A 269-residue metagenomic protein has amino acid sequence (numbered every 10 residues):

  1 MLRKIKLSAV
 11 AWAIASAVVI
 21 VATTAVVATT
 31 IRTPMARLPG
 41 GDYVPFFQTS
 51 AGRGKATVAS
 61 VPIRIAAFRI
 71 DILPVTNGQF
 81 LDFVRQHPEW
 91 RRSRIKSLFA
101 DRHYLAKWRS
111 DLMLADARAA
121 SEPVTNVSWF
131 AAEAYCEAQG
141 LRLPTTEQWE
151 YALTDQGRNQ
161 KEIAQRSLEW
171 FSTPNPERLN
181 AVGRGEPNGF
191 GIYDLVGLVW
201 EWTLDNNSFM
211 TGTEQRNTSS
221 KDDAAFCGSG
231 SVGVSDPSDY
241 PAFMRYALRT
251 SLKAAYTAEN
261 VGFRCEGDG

Functional and structural regions predicted by a protein language model:
L2-E147, T154, R249-G269: Extended beta-strand/loop cores of jelly-roll/beta-sandwich
L38, V44, S110-T250, A254-E259: Functional-site microenvironments in short loops/helix caps that host divalent-cation chemistry
